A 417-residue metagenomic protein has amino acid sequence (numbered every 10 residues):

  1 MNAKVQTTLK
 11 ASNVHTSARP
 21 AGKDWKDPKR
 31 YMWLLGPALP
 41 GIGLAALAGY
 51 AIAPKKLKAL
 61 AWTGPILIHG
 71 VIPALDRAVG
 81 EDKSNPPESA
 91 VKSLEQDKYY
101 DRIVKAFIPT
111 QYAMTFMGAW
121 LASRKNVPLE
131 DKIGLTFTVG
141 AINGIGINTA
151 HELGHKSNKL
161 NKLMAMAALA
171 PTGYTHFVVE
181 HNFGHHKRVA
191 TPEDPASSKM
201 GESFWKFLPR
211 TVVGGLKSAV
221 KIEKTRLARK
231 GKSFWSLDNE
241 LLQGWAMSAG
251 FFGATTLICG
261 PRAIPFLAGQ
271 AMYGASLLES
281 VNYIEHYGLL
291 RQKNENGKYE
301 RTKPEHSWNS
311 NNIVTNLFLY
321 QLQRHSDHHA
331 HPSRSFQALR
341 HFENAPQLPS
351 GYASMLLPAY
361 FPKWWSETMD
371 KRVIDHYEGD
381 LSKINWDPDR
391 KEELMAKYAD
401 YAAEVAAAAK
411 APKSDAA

Functional and structural regions predicted by a protein language model:
N2-P40, P54, N158-E240, P261 (+2 more regions): Cytosolic/stromal cytosol-facing helical appendages immediately following the last transmembrane segment
A11-T16, G80-P87: Short alpha-helical hairpin
K26-R77, Y99-L121, E130-N143, L237-S280 (+2 more regions): Alpha-helical bilayer-embedded segments of polytopic membrane proteins, i.e., transmembrane/intramembrane helices
P73-N85, I284, G288-R291: Membrane-water interface of transmembrane alpha-helices
D82-N85, L121-R124, G288, T368-K371: Juxtamembrane transmembrane-helix termini
N85-Y100, K221-A228, H331: Short membrane-interface loop/juxtamembrane segments of multi-pass integral membrane proteins
P87-V212: Intramembrane catalytic core of multi-pass membrane enzymes that act on lipidic substrates
